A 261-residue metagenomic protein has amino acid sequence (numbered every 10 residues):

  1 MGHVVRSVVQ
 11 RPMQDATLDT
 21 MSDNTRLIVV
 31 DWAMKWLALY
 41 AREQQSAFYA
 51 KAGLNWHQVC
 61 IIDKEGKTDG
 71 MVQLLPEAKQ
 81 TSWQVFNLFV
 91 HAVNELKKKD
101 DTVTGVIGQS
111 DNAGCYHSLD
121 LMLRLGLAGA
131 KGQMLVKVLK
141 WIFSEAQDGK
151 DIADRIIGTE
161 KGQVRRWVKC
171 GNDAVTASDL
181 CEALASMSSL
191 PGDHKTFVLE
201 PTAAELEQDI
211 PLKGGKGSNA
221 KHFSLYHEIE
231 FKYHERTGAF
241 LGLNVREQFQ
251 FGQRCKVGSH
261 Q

Functional and structural regions predicted by a protein language model:
M1-Q261: Extended mixed-charge, aromatic/glycine-enriched low-complexity segments
